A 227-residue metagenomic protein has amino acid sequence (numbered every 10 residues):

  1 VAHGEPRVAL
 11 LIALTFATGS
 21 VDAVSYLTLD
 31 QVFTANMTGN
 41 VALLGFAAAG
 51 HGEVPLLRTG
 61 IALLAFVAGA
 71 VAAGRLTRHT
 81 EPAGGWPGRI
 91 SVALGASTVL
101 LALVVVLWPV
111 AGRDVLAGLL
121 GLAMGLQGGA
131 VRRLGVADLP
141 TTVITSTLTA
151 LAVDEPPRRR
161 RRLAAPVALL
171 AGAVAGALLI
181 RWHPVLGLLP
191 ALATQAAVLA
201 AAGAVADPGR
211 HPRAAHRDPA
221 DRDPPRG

Functional and structural regions predicted by a protein language model:
V1-H211, H216, R226-G227: Alpha-helical transmembrane segments of multi-pass membrane proteins
